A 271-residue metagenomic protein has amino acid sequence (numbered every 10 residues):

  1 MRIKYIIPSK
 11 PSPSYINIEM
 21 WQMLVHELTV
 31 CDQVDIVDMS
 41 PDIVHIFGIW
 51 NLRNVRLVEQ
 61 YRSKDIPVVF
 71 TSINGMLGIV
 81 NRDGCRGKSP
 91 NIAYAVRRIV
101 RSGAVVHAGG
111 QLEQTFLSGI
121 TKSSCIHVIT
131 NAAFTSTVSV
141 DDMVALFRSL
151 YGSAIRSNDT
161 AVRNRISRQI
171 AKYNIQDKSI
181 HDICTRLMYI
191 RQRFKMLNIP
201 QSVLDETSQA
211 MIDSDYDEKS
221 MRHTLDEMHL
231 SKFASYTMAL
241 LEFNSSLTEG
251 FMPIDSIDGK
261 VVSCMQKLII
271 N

Functional and structural regions predicted by a protein language model:
M1-I36, I66, M143: N-terminal subdomain of nucleotide-sugar transferases
I16, F134-G152, S157: A charged, aromatic-enriched C-terminal amphipathic alpha-helix characteristic of glycosyltransferases across folds
I43-G48, E59-K88, H107, H127-N131: Active-site proximal beta-strand in glycosyltransferases
V55-Q60, I120: A short acidic, amphipathic alpha-helical/loop segment
G87-V105: Membrane-proximal helix-turn-helix segments that form the acceptor-binding/catalytic region of lipid-linked
R101-G110, H127, A145: A short beta-strand/loop micro-motif in the catalytic core of glycosyltransferases that engages the nucleotide-sugar
L112, A132: Carbohydrate-associated surface elements
R148-N271: Conserved NTP-donor binding/palm subdomain of two-metal-ion nucleotidyltransferases/polymerases, i.e., the charged
